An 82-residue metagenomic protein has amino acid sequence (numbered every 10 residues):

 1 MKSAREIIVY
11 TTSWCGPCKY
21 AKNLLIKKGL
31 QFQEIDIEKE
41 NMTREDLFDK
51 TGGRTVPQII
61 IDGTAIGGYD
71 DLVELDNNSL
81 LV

Functional and structural regions predicted by a protein language model:
M1-Q31: Local sequence-structure signature of Cys/Sec-based thiol-disulfide redox active-site neighborhoods
G16, M42, G67: Short alpha-helical
G29-Q31, D49-K50, E74, L80: Non-catalytic interaction surface on structured domains
I37-R54, L80-L81: Thioredoxin-like thiol-disulfide oxidoreductase module
I61-V82: Non-catalytic, surface beta->alpha helical segment in thiol-disulfide oxidoreductase systems
